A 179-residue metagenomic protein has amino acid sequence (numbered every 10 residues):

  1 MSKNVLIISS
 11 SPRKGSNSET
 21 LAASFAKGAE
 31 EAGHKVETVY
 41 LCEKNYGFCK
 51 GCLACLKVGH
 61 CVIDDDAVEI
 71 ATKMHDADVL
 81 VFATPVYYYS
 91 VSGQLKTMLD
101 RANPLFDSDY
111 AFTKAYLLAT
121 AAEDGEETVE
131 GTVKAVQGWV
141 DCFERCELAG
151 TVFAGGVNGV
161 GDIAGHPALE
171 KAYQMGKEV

Functional and structural regions predicted by a protein language model:
M1-A83, Y89-L105, G161-V179: N-terminal beta1-alpha1-beta2 submodule of the flavodoxin-like/Rossmannoid cofactor-binding fold
L6-I8, E37-V39, Y116-A119, A149-V152: Hydrophobic/aromatic beta-strand patches that form the interior of the parallel beta-sheet core in alpha/beta enzyme
T84, G155-G156: Residues that line or immediately flank small-molecule/substrate-binding pockets and catalytic motifs
V86-Y88, A122-E123: Short glycine-rich anion-binding loops that position phosphate/pyrophosphate groups of nucleotides and phosphorylated
G93-Q94, F106-G150: Short, glycine-/small-residue-rich phosphate/pyrophosphate-handling segment
T120, G156-D162: A short acidic, helix-capping loop that chelates divalent metal ions and anchors anionic groups
V136-A154, I163, Y173, E178-V179: A charged, well-structured terminal subsegment
